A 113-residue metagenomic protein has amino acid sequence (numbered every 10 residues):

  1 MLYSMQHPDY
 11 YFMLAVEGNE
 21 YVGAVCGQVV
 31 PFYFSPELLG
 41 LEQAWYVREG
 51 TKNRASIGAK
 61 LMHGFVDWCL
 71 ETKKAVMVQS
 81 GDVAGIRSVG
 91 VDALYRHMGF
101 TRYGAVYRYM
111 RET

Functional and structural regions predicted by a protein language model:
L2-M13: A short helix-loop-beta-strand connector motif used in the catalytic cores of GNAT acetyltransferases and, in some
L14, E20-V29: Conserved beta-strand in the GNAT
A15, N53-G64: Conserved acetyl-CoA pyrophosphate-binding loop and the N-cap/start of the following alpha-helix in GNAT-like
Y21, E71, V83-G104: Conserved active-site alpha-helix within GNAT-family acetyltransferase domains
P31-E42, R102-Y103: A conserved beta-turn-beta hairpin within the catalytic core of GNAT-like acetyltransferases that forms part
Q43-A55: A short, internal acetyl-CoA/4′-phosphopantetheine-binding micro-motif in the GNAT/acyltransferase core
K60-V76, T101: Conserved acyl-CoA
F65, M77-V91, M110-R111: Conserved beta-strand-loop-alpha-helix junction that forms the acyl-donor binding cleft
